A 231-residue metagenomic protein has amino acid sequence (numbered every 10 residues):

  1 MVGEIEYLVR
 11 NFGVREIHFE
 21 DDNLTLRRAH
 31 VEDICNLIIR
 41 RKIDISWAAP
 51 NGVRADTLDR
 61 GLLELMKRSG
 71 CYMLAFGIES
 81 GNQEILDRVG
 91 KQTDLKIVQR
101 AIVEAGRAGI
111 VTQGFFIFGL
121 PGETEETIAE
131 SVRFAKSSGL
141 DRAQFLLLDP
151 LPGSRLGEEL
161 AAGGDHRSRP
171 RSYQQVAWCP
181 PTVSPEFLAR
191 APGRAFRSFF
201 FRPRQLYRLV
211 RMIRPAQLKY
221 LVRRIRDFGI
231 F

Functional and structural regions predicted by a protein language model:
V2, Y7, N23-A29, D33-A216: A structural motif corresponding to the C-terminal lobe/cap of the Radical SAM core domain
V9-D21: Active-site groove signature of glycoside hydrolases
F12, K42, R214, F228-G229: Short, flexible coil/linker elements and helix-boundary hinge sites characteristic of intrinsically disordered
E16-I17, L74, V222: A subset of signal/propeptide-processing and intrinsically disordered low-complexity segments in secreted/extracellular
P215-F231: Short, amphipathic C-terminal "tail helix"
